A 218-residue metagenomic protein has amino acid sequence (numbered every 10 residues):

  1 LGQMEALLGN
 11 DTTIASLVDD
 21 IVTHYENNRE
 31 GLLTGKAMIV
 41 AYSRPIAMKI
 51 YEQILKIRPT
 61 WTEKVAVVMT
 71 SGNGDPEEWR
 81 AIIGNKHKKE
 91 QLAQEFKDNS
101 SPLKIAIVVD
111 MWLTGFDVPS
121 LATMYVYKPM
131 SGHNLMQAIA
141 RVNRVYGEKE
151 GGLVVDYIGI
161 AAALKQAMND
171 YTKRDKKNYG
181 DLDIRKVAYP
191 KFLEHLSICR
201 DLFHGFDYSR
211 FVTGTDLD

Functional and structural regions predicted by a protein language model:
L1-D218: RecA-like P-loop NTPase motor core of helicase/translocase proteins
